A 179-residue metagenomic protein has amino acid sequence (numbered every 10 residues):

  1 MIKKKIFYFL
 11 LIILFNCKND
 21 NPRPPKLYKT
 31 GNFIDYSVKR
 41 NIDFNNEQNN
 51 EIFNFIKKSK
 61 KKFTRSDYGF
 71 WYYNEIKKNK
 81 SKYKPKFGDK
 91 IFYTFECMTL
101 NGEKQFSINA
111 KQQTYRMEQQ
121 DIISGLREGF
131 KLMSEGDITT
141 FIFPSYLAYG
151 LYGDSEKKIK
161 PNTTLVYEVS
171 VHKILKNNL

Functional and structural regions predicted by a protein language model:
M1-F15: Sec-dependent bacterial lipoprotein signal peptides
C17-L179: Cross-family detector of peptidyl-prolyl cis-trans isomerase
